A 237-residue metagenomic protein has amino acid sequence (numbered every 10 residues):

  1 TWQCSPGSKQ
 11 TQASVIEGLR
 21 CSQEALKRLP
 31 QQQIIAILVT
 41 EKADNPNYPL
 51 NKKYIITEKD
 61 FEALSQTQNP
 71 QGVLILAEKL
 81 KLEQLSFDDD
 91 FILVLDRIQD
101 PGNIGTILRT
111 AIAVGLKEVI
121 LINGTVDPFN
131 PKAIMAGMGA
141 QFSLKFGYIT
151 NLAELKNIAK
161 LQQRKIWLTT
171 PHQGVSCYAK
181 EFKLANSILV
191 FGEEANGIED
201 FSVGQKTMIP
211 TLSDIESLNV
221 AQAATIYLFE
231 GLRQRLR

Functional and structural regions predicted by a protein language model:
T1-Q68, K156-N157, Q162-K165: N-terminal positively charged helical leader segments and presequences
E17, I75, I112-V114, P128-F142 (+1 more regions): Structured adenosyl-cofactor binding patch, chiefly the S-adenosyl-L-methionine
L19, V39-N45, L80, P171-Q173 (+1 more regions): Short, polar loop motifs at secondary-structure junctions
D44-N51, Q84-F87, I198-V203: Short loop/helix-cap segments at secondary-structure boundaries that form the rim of catalytic
Y48-K59, D90, A185-S187, G204-I209: Active-site regions of enzymes building and remodeling cell-envelope glycoconjugates
Y54, L85-Q173: RNA substrate-binding interface of SAM-dependent RNA methyltransferases
Q68, V73-F87: Acidic/glycine-rich phosphate/pyrophosphate-binding loops and surrounding catalytic core that coordinate Mg2+
L168-E216: Active-site/ligand-binding-proximal alpha/beta "capping" segment
